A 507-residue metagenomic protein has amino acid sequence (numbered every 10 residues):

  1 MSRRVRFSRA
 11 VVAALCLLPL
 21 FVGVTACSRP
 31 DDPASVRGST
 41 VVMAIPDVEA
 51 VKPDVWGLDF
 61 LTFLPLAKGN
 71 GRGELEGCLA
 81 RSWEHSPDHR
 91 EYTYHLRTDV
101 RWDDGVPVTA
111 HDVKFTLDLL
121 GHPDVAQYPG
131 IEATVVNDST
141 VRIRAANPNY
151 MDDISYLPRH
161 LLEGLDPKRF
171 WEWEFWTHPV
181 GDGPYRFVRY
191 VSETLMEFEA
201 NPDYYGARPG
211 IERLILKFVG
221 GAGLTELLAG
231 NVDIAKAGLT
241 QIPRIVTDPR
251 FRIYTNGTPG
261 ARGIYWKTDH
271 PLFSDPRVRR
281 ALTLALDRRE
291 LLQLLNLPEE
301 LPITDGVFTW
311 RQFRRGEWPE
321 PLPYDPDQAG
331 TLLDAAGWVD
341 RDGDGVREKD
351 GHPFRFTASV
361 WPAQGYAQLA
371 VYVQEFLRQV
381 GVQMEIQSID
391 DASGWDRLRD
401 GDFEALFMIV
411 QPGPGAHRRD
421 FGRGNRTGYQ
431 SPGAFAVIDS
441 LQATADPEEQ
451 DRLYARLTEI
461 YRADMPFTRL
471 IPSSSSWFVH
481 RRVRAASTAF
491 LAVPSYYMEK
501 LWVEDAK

Functional and structural regions predicted by a protein language model:
V42, T109-F115, D138-R142, P184 (+7 more regions): Alpha-helical secondary-structure segments
M43-P87, H95, D118, V180: N-terminal lobe/hinge region of extracytoplasmic solute-binding protein
A44-F60, L79-R81, V106, P148-L161 (+4 more regions): A structural "hinge/loop" feature
A50, N70-E74, Y156-P209, R213 (+3 more regions): Gly/Pro-rich hinge or "lid" segments in bacterial periplasmic/extracellular proteins
P123-A126, T134, V188-E199, I215-H270 (+4 more regions): Extracellular/periplasmic solute-recognition and catalytic clefts
V125-K168, R189: Surface-exposed binding/hinge segments that line and control ligand-binding clefts or catalytic entry sites
W173-W176, N201-I245, P362, Q374 (+1 more regions): Ligand-site clamp/hinge motif
V191, L195, A200, A285-G316 (+3 more regions): Detector for C-terminal structural segments
